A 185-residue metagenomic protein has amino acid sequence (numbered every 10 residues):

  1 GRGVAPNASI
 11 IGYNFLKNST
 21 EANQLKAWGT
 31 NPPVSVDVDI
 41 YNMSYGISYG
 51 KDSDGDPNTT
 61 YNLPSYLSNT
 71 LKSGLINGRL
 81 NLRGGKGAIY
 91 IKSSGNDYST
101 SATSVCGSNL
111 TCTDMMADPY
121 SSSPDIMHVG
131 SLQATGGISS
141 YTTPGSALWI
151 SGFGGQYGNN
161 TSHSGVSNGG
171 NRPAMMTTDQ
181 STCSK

Functional and structural regions predicted by a protein language model:
G1-S73, L80: Subtilisin-like peptidase catalytic core
G3, S9-N14, V38-Y45, A88-S93 (+4 more regions): Structural recognition of the beta-strand scaffold that forms the well-ordered cores of secreted hydrolase catalytic
N23-Q24, S53-G55, A102-S104, S140-T142 (+1 more regions): Short, solvent-exposed loop/turn and secondary-structure capping segments
L25-T30, N77-G78, T113-A117, G136: A generic local structural motif
G46-S48, I89, G95-S99, L132-T135 (+1 more regions): Catalytic metal-binding/acid-base residues of hydrolase active sites
N77-A88: A short helix->loop->beta-strand "cap" motif at the edges of active sites that frequently abuts
K92, D97-S123, I138-Y141: Glycine-rich, charge-decorated loop segments at or immediately adjacent to ligand/cofactor-binding or catalytic sites
M115-K185: Extracellular S/T/G-rich loop segment that most often corresponds to the catalytic His/Ser-adjacent loop
